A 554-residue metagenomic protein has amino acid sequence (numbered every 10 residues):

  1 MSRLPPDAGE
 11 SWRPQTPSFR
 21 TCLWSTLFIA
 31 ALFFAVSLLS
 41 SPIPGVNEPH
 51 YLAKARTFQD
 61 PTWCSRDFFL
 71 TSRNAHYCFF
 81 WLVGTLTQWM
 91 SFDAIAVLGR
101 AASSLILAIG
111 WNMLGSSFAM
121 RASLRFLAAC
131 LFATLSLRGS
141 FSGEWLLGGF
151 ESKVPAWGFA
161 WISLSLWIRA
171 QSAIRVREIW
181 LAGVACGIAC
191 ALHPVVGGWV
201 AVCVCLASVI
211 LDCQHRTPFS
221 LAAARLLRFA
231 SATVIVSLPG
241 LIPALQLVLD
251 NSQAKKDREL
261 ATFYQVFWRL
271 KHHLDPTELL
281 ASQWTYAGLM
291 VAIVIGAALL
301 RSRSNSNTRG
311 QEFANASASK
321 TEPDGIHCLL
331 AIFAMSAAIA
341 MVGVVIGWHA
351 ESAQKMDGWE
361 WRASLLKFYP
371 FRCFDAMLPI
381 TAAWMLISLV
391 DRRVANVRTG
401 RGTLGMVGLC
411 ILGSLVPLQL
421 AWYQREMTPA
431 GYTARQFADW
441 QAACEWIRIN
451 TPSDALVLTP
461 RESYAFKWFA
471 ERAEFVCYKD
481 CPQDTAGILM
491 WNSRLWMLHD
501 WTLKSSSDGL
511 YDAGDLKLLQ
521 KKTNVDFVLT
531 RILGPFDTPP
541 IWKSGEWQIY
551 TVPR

Functional and structural regions predicted by a protein language model:
M1-F34: Start-transfer (signal-anchor) and selected internal transmembrane alpha helices of multi-pass inner/ER membrane
S11, P155-L181, S208, C213-T217 (+2 more regions): Membrane-interface transmembrane helices that cradle and orient dolichyl/undecaprenyl
S18-C22, A30-I109, L114-L131, R138-W161 (+1 more regions): Active-site lumenal/periplasmic loops and adjacent helix-entry segments of GT-C-fold, multi-pass membrane
F33-P49, Q59, C64, T71-H76 (+4 more regions): Transmembrane catalytic cores of multi-pass membrane glycosyltransferases and polysaccharide-assembly enzymes
L166, I179-P194, V200, C205 (+1 more regions): Membrane-interface alpha helices of multi-pass inner-membrane proteins
V234, T321, D391-W422: Signature aromatic-anchored transmembrane alpha helix within multi-pass, membrane-resident enzymes that catalyze glycan
Q311, A363-R392, G405: Hydrophobic/aromatic-rich transmembrane helices and adjacent perimembrane loops
A434-Q441, E445-K504, K517-P535: Short periplasmic/luminal acceptor-recognition loop of GT-C membrane glycosyltransferases, typified by
